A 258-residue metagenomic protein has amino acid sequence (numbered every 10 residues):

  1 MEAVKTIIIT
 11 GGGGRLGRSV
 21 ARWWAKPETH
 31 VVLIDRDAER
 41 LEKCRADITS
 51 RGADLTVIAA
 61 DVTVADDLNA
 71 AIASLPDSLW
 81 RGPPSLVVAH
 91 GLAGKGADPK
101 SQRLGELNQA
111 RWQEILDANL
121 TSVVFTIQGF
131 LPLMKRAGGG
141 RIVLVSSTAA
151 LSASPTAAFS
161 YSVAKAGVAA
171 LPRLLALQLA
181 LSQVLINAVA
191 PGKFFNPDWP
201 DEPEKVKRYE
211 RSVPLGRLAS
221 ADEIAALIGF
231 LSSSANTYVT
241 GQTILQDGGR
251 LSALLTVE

Functional and structural regions predicted by a protein language model:
G13-G14: Conserved glycine-rich cofactor-binding loop
G91-Q113, T156-S160, P200-D201: Conserved mid-core segment of classical short-chain dehydrogenase/reductases
G105-V124, V143, V168, L215: Catalytic Tyr-X3-Lys loop
Q109, V143-G167, P172-L181: Catalytic loop of short-chain dehydrogenase/reductase
I127-Q128, R173: A short, exposed helix-loop element centered on a Lys and neighboring polar residues
P132, L177-Q178, T237: Alpha-helical segment proximal to the catalytic Tyr-Lys
G139, A180, L185, V239-G241: Short, small/polar-rich loop/turn modules that mediate ligand/substrate recognition or access, typified
G229, T240-E258: Short C-terminal tail/terminal secondary-structure segment of NAD(P)H-dependent dehydrogenase/reductase domains
